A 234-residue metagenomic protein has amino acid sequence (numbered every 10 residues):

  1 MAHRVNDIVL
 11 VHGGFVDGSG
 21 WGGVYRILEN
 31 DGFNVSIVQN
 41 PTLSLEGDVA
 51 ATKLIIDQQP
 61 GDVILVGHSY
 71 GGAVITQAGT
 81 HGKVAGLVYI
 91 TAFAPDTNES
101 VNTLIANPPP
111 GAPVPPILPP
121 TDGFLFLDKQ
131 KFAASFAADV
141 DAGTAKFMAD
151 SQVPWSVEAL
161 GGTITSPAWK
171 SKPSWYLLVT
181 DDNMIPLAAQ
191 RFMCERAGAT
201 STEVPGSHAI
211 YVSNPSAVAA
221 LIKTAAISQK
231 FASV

Functional and structural regions predicted by a protein language model:
H3-P60: Active-site catalytic motif of lipid deacylating hydrolases and related acyltransferases
V38-N40, T202-S207: Short glycine-rich catalytic loops that host catalytic nucleophiles or stabilize transition states across multiple
V66-G71, I75: Gly/Ala-rich beta-loop-alpha elbow adjacent to hydrolase catalytic centers
T80-K129, S156-T163, I185, M193: Flexible "cap/lid" loop of the alpha/beta hydrolase fold
L87, W175-D182: Conserved strand-to-loop "acid loop" that flanks and positions the catalytic carboxylate
D122-A168: Conserved alpha/beta-hydrolase catalytic His-Asp/Glu region
S171-L178, S201: Catalytic His-Asp charge-relay segment
T180-P205, V212, A217, T224-A225: Conserved loop-alpha-helix segment in the C-terminal half of the alpha/beta-hydrolase fold that carries the catalytic
